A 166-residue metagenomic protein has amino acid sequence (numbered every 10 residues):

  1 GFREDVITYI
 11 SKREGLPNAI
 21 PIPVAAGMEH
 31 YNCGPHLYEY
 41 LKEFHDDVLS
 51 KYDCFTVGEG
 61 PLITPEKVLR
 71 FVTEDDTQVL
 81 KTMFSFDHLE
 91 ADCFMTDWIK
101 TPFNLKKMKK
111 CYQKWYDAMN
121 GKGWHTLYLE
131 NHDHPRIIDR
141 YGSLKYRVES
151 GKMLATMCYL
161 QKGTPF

Functional and structural regions predicted by a protein language model:
G1-F166: Active-site and adjacent substrate-binding regions of carbohydrate-active enzymes
